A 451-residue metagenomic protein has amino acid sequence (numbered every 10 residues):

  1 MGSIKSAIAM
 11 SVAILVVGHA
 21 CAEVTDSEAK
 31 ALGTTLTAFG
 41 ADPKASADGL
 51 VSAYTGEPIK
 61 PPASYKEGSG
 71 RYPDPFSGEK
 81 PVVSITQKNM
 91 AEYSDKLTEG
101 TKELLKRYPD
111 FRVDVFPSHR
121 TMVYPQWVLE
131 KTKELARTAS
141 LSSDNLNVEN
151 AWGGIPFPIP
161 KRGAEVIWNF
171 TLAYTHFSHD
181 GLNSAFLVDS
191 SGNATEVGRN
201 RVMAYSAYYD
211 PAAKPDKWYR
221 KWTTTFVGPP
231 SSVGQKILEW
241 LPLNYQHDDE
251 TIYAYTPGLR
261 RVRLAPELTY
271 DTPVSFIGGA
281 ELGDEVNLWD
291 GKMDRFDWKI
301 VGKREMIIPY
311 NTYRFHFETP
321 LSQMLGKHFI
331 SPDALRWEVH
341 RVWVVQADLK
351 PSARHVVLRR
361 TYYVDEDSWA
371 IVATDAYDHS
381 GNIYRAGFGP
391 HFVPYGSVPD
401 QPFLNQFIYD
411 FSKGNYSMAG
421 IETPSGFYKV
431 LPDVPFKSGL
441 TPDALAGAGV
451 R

Functional and structural regions predicted by a protein language model:
M1-I8: Bacterial N-terminal signal peptides that target proteins for export
S11: Extracytoplasmic thiol/disulfide redox context detector
V17-A20: N-terminal signal peptide c-region/cleavage motif recognized by signal peptidases
E23-V24, A29-E57, I85, T98 (+2 more regions): Gly/Pro-enriched, hydrophobic low-complexity segments that function as extracytoplasmic propeptides/linkers
D26-E250, T256: Solvent-exposed N-terminal domain segments of exported/luminal and surface proteins
I167, T175-S178, N183-G228, V286-Y362 (+1 more regions): Extended beta-strand-rich segments in extracellular/periplasmic secretory proteins, especially within noncatalytic
L431-R451: Gram-negative outer-membrane assembly/targeting C-terminal domains
